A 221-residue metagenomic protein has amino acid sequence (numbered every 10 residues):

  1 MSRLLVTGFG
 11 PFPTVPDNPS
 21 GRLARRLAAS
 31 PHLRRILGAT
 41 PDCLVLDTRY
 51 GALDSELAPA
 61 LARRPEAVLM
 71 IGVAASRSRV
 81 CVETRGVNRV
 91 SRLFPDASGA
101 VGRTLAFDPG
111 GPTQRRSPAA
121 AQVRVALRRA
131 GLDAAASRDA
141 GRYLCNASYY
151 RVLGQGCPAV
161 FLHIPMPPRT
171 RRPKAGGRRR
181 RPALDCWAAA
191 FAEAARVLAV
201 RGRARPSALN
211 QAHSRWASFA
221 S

Functional and structural regions predicted by a protein language model:
M1-R142, L153-G156, A175-S221: N-terminal catalytic or cofactor-binding beta/alpha core of small enzyme domains
A140-C145, M166: Small/polar glycine-rich anion-binding or flexible loop at a beta-alpha turn
N146-V152: A short, acidic, amphipathic alpha-helical segment used as a generic capping/interface helix at domain edges
A159: Glycine-rich phosphate/pyrophosphate-binding loops and their adjacent beta-strand/loop elements at enzyme active sites
H163-R171: An accessory alpha-helical subdomain
